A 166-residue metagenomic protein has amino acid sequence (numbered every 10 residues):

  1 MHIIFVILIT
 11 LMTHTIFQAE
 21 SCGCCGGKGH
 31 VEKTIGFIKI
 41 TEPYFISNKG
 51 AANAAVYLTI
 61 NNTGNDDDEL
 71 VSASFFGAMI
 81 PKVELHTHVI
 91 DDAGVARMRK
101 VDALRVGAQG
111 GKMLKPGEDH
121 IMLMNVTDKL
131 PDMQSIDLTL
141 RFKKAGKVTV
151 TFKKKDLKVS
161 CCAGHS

Functional and structural regions predicted by a protein language model:
H2-T15: Bacterial N-terminal signal peptides
T15-S21: Sec/Tat signal peptide C-region and signal peptidase I cleavage site
C22-S135, T139-S166: Compact, glycine-rich, soluble single-domain proteins
